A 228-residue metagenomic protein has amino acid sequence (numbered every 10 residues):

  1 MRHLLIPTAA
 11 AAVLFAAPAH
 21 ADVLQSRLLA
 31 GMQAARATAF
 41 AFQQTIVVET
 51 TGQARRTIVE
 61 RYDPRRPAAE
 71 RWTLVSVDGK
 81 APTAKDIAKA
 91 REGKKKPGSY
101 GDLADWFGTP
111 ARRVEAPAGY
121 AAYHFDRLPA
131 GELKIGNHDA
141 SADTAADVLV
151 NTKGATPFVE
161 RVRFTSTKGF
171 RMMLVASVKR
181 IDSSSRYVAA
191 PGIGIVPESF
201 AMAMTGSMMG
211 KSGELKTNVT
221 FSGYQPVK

Functional and structural regions predicted by a protein language model:
M1-L4: Positively charged n-region of N-terminal signal peptides that target proteins for export
P7-F15: Bacterial N-terminal signal peptides
F15-A21: Sec/Tat signal peptide C-region and signal peptidase I cleavage site
A21-T144, T156-F158, T165-V178, G206-K228: Structured extracytoplasmic
A145-K153, D182-G192, S222: Extended lipid/amphipathic-ligand handling interfaces
E160-R161, V196: Generic structural signal for well-ordered beta-strand positions
V188-L215: Cysteine/selenocysteine-centered motifs that mediate thiol-based redox chemistry or coordinate metal-sulfur cofactors
